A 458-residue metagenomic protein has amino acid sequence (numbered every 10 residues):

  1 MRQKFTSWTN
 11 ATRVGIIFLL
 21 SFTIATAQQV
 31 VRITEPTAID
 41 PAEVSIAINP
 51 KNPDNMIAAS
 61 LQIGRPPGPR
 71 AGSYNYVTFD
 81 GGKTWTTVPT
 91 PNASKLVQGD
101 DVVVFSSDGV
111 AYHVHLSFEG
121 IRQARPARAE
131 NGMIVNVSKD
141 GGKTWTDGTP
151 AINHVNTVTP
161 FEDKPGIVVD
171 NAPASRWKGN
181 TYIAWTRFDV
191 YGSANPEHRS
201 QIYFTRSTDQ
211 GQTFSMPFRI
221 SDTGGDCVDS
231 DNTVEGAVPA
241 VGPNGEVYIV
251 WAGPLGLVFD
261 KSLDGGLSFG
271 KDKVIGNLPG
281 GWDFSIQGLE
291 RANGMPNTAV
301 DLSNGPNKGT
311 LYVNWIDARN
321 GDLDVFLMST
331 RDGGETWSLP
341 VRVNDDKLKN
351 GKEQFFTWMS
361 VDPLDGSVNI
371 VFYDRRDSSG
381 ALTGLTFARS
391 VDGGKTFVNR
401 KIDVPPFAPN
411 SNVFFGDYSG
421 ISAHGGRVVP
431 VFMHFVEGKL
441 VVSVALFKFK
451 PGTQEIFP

Functional and structural regions predicted by a protein language model:
M1, T26-A27: Intrinsically disordered, low-complexity regions enriched for glutamine and histidine
M1-A11: N-terminal secretory signal peptides that target proteins for export/translocation
A11-T23: Bacterial N-terminal signal peptides
A27-P458: Extracellular, repeat-based ectodomains that mediate carbohydrate processing or recognition
